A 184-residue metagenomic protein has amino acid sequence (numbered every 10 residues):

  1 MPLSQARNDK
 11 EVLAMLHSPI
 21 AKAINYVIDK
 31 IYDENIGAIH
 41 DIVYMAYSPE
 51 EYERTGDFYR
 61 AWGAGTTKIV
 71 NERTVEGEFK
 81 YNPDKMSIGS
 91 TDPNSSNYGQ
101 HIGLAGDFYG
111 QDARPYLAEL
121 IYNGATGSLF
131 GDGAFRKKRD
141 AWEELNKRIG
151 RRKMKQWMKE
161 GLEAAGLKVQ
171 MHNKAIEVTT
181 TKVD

Functional and structural regions predicted by a protein language model:
M1-A23: N-terminal, Lys/Arg- and Ser/Thr-rich interaction peptides
P2-A6, S48-D184: Charged, low-complexity interaction tracts
D9, Y32-I36, N123: Generic hydrophobic/packing signal
L13, H17, D41-Y44, S48 (+2 more regions): Bulky hydrophobic/aromatic packing residues
A23-V43, G77, M154: Non-globular disordered terminal and juxtamembrane segments underlying protein topogenesis/assembly
